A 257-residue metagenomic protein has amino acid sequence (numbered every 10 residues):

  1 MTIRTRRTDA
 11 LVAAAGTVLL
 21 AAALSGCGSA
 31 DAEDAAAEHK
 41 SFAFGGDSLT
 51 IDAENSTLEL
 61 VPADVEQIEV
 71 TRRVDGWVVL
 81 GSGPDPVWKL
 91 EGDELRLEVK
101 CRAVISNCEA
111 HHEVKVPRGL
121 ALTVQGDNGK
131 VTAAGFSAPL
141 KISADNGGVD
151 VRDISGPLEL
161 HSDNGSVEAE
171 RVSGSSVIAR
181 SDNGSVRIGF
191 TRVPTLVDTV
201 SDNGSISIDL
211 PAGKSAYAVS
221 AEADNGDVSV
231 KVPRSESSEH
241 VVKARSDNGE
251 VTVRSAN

Functional and structural regions predicted by a protein language model:
T2-L80, R102-E109, E113, V228-E236: Short acidic/polar N-terminal linker immediately downstream of export determinants
H39-F42, G83-P157, V167-A169, K231-N257: Right-handed parallel beta-helix
E54, D127-N128, D145-N146, D163 (+4 more regions): Asp/Glu-rich intrinsically disordered low-complexity tracts
L58, V131, G147-V149, G165-V167 (+2 more regions): Acidic Asp/Glu-based divalent-cation binding sites
A63, G119, F136-P139, D145 (+7 more regions): Beta-strand repeat scaffolds of extracellular/surface proteins
V65, R73-D75, K100, P117-G119 (+5 more regions): Solvent-exposed coil/turn segments that connect beta secondary-structure elements in extracytoplasmic/periplasmic
S143, E159-H161, I178-R180: Short beta-strand elements of solenoid repeat domains
E170-N257: Short, surface-exposed interaction patches in beta-rich subdomains that mediate adhesion/assembly near membranes
